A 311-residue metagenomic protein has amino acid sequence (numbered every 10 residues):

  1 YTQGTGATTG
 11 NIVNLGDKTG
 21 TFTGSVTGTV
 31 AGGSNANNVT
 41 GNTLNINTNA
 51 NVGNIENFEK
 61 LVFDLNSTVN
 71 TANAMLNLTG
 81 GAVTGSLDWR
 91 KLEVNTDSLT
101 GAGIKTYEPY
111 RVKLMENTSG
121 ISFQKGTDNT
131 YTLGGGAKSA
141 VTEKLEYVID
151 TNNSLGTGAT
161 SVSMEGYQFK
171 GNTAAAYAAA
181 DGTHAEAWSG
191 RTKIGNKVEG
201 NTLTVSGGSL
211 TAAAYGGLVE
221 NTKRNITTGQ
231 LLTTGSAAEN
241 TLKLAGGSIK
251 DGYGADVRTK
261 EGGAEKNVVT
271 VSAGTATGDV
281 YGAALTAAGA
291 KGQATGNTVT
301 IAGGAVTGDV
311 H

Functional and structural regions predicted by a protein language model:
Y1-G4, V148-A214, T241-I249: N-terminal segments that cap or nucleate solenoid repeat domains
Y1-G6, T29-V39, V52, T100-I104 (+6 more regions): Tandem-repeat/low-complexity and Cys-motif detector
T8, T19, G24-S25, V39 (+16 more regions): Small-residue (G/S/T/A) turn/hinge positions that recur once per unit in extracellular repeat modules
I12-V13, M75-L78, T106-Y107, R111 (+4 more regions): Well-ordered, non-membrane alpha-helical segments in soluble/globular domains
V13-L15, F22, V26, V30 (+15 more regions): Fold-core signature of tandem repeat domains
D17, T23, T27-T106: Extracellular beta-strand/loop-rich repeat segments of large surface/secreted proteins
G28, N54-K60, G80, S86 (+9 more regions): Extracellular/lumenal ectodomain signal focusing on beta-strand-rich modules and carbohydrate-recognition contexts
T96-D181, W188-G190: Outer-membrane translocation/initiation segment of Type V secreted surface proteins
